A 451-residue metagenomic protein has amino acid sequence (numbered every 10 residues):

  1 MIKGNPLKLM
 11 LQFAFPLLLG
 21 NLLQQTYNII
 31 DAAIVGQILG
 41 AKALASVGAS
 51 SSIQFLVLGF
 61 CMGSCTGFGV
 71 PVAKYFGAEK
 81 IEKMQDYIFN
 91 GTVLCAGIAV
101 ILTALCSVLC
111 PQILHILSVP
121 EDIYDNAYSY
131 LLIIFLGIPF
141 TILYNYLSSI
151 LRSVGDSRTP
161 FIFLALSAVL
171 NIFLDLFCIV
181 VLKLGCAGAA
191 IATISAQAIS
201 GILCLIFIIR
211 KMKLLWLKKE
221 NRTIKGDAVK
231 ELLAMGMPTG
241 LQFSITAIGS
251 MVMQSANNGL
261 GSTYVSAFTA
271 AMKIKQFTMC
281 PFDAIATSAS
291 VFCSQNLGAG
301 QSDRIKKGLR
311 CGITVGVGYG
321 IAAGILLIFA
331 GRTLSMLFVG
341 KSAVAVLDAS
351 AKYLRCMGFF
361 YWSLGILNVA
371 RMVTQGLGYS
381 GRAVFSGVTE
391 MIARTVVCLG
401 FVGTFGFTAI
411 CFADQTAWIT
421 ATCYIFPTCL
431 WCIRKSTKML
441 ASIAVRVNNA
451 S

Functional and structural regions predicted by a protein language model:
M1-A14, V72-G137, V181-M237, C293-F360 (+1 more regions): Short alpha-helical transmembrane segments in multi-pass integral membrane proteins
I2-L39, S52-G67, P71, A96-T103 (+4 more regions): N-terminal transmembrane alpha-helices
Q12-D31, I133, S167, A196-S200 (+3 more regions): Transmembrane helical elements of multi-pass membrane transporters/channels
L17, N21, A33, V70 (+15 more regions): Transmembrane alpha-helix boundary and packing residues in multipass membrane permease domains and related
N21-Q25, G59, A99, T103 (+11 more regions): Residue-level hotspots within the lipid-embedded alpha helices of multi-pass solute transporters
T26-A45, L114-E121, F177-C186, S244-K273 (+4 more regions): Helix-terminus/linker motif at the lipid-water interface of multi-pass membrane proteins
L44-A104, T141-P160, A267-G331, L364-S386: Small-residue-rich hydrophobic transmembrane alpha-helices
C65, I134-R152, P160-A168, A189-I202 (+4 more regions): Short runs within selected transmembrane alpha-helices of multi-pass transporters and secretion channels
